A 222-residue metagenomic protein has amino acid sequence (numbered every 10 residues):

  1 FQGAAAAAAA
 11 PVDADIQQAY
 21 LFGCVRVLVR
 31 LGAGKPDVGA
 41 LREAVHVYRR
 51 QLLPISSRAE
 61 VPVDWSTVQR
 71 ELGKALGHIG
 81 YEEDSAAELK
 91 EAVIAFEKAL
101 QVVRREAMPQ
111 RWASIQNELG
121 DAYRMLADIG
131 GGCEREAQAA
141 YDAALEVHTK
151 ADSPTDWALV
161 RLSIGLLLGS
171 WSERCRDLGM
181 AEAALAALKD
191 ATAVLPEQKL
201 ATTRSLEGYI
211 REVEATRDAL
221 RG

Functional and structural regions predicted by a protein language model:
F1-K35, R42-I55, A186-K189, T203-G222: Defense-system signaling and execution modules centered on TIR/cGAS-STING-like, death/scaffold domains and their
F1-Q17, G34-K35, R50-W65, L100-W112 (+2 more regions): Flexible helix-coil transition and linker loops at the boundaries of alpha-helical arrays
F1-Q2, L41, Y48-L52, L89 (+7 more regions): Hydrophobic/aromatic packing residues within the alpha-helices of TPR/SEL1-like helical repeat arrays
I16-A33, V63-Y81, Q110-M125, D156-L166 (+2 more regions): Conserved alpha-helical positions within TPR/SEL1-like repeat arrays
L28-E43, G77-E91, R124-E136, S170-A183 (+1 more regions): Short coil/turn connectors between adjacent alpha-helices in alpha-solenoid helical repeat scaffolds
A40-L41, V68, E88-L89, I115-Q116 (+8 more regions): Amphipathic coiled-coil alpha-helices
I94-Q101, R105-T155, L159, I164: Eukaryotic tandem repeat interaction scaffolds
A139-D142, L178-K199: TPR/TPR-like (Sel1-like) alpha-helical repeat modules
